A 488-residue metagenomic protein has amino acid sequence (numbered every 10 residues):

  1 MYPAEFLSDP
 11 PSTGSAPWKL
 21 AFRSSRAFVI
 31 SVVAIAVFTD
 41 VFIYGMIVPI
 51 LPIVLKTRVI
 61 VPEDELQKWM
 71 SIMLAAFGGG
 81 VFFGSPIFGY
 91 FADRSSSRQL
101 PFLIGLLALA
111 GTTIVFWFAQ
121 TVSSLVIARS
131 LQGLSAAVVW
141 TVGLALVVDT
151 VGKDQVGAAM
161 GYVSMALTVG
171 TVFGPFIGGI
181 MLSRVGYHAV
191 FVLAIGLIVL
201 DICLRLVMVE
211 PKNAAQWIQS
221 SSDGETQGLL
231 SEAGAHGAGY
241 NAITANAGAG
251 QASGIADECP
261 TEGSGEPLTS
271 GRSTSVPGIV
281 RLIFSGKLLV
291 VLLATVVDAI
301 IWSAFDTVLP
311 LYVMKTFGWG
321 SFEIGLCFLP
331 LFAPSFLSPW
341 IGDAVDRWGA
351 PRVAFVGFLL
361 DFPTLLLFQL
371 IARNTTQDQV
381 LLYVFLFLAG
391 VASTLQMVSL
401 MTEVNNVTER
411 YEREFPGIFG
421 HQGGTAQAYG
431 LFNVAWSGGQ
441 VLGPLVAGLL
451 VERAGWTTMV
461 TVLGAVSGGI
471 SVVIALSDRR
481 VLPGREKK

Functional and structural regions predicted by a protein language model:
D9-S25, Q216-V291: Juxtamembrane intracellular "pre-TM" segments in multi-pass secondary transporters
V48-P49, G286-F328: Extracytoplasmic gate region of multi-pass secondary transporters
I72-G89, L329-I341: Central cavity-lining transmembrane alpha-helices of secondary-active solute carriers, predominantly the Major
F83-S123: Conserved MFS/SLC helix-loop-helix module at the cytosolic interface between two early adjacent transmembrane helices
G84-S97, L337-A350, V451: Helix-to-loop junctions at the C-terminal end of transmembrane segments in multipass secondary transporters
S96, F118-S123, G152, G318 (+1 more regions): Helix-breaking motifs and short loop linkers at transmembrane-helix boundaries and internal kinks in secondary membrane
L100-I114, R352-L367: Structural signature of the two symmetry-related core transmembrane helices
A128-L167: Cytoplasmic helix-loop-helix junction between adjacent transmembrane helices in 12-TM secondary transporters
